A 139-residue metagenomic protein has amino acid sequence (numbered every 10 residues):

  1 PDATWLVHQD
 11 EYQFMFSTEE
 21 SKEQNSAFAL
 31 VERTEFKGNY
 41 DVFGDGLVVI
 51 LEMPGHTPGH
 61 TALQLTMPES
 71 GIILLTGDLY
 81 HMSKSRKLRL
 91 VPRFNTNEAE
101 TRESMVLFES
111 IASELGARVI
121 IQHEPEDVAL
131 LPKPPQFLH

Functional and structural regions predicted by a protein language model:
P1: Classical protein tyrosine phosphatase
T4, H8-E52, E100-G116: Metallo-beta-lactamase
Y12, H56, E126: Short, glycine-/Ser/Thr-/acidic-enriched flexible segments
T34-S83: Catalytic core of the metallo-beta-lactamase
A62-H139: Cap/insert and terminal regions of metallo-dependent hydrolase folds
